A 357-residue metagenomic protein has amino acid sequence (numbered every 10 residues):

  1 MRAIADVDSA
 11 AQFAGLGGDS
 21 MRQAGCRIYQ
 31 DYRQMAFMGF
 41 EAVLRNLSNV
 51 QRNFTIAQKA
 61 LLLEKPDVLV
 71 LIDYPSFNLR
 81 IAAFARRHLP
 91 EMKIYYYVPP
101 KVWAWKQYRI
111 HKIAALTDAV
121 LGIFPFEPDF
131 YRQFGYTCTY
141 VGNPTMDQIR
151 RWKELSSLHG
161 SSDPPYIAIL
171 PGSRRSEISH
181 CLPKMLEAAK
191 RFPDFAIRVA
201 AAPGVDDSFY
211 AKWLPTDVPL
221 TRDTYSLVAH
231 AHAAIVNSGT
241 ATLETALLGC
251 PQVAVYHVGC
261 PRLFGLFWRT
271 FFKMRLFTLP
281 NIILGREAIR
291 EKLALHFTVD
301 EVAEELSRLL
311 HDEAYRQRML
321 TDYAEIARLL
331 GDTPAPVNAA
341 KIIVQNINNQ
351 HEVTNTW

Functional and structural regions predicted by a protein language model:
M1-W357: Nucleotide-activated sugar donor-binding and catalytic core shared by glycosyltransferases and related lipid-linked
